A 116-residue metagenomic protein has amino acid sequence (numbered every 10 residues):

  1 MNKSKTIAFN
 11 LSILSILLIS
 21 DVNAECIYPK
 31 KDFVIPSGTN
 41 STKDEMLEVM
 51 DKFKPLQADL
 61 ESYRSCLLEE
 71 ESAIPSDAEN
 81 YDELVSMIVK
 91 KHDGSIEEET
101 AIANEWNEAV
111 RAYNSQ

Functional and structural regions predicted by a protein language model:
M1-K3, D21, Y63: Generic N-terminal leader/processing signal
M1-L11: Bacterial N-terminal signal peptides that target proteins for export
L11-S12, V22: Cleavable N-terminal signal peptides
L18-E25: Sec/Tat signal peptide C-region and signal peptidase I cleavage site
Y28-K30: Secreted, propeptide-processed cysteine-rich mini-domains
P36-Q116: Surface-exposed, polar/charged faces of alpha-helical domains in mature secreted/periplasmic/lumenal proteins
